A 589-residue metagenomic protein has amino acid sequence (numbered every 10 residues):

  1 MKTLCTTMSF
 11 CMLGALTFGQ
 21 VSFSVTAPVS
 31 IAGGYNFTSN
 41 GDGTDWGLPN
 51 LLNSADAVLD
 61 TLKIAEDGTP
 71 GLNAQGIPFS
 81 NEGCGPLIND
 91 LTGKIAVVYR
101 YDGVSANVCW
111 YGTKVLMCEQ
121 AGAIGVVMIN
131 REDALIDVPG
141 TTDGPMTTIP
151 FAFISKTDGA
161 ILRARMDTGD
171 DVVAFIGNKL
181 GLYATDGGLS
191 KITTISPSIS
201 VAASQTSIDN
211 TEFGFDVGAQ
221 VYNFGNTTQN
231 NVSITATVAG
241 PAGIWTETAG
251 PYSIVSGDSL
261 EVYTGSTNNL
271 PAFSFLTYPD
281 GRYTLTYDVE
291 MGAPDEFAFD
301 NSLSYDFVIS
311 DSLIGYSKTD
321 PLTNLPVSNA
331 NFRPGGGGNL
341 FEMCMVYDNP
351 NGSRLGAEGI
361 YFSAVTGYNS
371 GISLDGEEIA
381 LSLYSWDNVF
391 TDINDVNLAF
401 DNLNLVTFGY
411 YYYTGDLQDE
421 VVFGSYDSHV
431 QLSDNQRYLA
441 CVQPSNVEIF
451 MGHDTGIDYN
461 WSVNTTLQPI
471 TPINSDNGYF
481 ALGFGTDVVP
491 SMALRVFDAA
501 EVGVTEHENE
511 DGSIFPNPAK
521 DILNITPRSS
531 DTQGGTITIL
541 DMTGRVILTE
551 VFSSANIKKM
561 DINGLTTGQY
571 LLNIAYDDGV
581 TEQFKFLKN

Functional and structural regions predicted by a protein language model:
G19-L116: Protease-associated
L180-G188, L313-P334, L340-M343, D348-P350 (+2 more regions): Residue-level detector of functionally pivotal "anchor" positions at catalytic/ligand-binding pockets or at interdomain
T193-F213, T228, I514-A519: Short, solvent-exposed loop/linker segments at the N-terminal edge of repeated beta-sheet extracellular domains
P251-P279, D375-S462: Aromatic- and Gly/Pro-enriched, solvent-exposed loop/edge beta-strand patches characteristic of beta-rich domains
A272-I309: Terminal connector regions
S317-L322, V442-E501: Short, surface-exposed beta-strand/loop patches at domain edges that form aromatic-rich interfacial subsites
P350-Y361: Extended extracellular/luminal ectodomain segments enriched in beta-structured repeat modules
E508-F515, A519-N589: C-terminal outer-membrane/trafficking sorting elements
